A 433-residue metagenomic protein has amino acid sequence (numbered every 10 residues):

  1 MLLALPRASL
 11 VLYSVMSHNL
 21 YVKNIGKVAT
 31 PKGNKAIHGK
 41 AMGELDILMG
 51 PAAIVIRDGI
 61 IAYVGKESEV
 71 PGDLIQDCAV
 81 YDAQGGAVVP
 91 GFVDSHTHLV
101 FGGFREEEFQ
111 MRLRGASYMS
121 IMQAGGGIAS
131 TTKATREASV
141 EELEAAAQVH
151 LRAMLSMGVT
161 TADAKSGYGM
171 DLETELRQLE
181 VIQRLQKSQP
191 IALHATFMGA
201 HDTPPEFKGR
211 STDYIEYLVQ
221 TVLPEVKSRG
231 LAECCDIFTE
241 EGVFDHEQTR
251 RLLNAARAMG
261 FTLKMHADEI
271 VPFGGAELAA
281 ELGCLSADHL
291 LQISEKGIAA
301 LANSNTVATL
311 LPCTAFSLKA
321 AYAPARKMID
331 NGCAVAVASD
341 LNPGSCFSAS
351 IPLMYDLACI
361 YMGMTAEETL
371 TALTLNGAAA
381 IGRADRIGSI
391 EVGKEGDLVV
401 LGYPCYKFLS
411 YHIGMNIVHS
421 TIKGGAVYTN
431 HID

Functional and structural regions predicted by a protein language model:
L10-G72, F408: N-terminal metal-binding scaffold of metallo-dependent hydrolase/deaminase domains
Y21, C78-D82, A195, T421: Conserved beta-strand scaffold positions in the cores of enzyme catalytic domains, especially in NTP/NDP-utilizing
I25, I54, G59, G85 (+14 more regions): Divalent metal-coordination and catalytic microenvironments
C78-A146: Metal-associated gating/positioning segment near the N- to mid-region
G126-Q148, R152-A153, T160-F273: Metal-coordinating catalytic core of metallo-dependent amide/deamination hydrolases
L155, K227-S228, R257, A280 (+2 more regions): Non-catalytic positions within long, well-ordered alpha-helices that form the structural scaffold/packing of enzyme
T262, P272-S389, L401-F408, I413-M415 (+2 more regions): Active-site-adjacent C-terminal substructures of enzyme catalytic domains
